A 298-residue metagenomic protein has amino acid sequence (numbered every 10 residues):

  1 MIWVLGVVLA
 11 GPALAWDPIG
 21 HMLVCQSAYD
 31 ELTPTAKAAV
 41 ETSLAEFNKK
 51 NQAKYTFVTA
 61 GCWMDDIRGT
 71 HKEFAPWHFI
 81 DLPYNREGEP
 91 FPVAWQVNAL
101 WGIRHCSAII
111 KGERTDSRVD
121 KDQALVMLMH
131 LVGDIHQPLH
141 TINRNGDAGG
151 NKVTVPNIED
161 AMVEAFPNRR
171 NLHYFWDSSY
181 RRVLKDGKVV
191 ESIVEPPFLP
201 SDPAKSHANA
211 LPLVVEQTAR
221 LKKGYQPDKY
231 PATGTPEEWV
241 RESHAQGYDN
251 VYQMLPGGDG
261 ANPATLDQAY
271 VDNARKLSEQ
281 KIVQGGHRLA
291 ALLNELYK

Functional and structural regions predicted by a protein language model:
M1-V4: Sec-dependent signal peptide recognition, specifically the positively charged N-region followed immediately by
A10-P12: N-terminal signal peptide c-region/cleavage motif recognized by signal peptidases
L14-L131, P138-K298: N-terminal, motif-rich segments that launch catalysis or mediate targeting to/interaction with membranes, typified by
